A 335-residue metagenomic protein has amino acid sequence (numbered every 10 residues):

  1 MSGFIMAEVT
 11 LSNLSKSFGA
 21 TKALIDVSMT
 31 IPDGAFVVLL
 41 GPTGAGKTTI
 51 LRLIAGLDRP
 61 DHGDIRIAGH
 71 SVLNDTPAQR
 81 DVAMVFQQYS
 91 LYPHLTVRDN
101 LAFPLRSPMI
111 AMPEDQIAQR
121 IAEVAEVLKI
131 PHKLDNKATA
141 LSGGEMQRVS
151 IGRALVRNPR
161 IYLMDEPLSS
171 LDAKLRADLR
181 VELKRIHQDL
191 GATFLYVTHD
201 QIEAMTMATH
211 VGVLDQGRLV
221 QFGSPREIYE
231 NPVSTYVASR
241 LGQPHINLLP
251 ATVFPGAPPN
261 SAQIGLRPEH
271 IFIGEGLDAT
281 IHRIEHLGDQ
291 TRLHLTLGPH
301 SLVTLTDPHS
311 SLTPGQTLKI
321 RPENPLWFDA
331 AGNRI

Functional and structural regions predicted by a protein language model:
L40-P42: The feature captures the beta-strand-to-loop junction immediately N-terminal to the Walker
T48-L51, V149: ABC ATPase nucleotide-binding domain helices that frame the ATP-binding cleft
A55: Helix-to-loop junction immediately C-terminal to a conserved catalytic motif
D61-D64, Q216: Conserved coupling/switch loops of ABC nucleotide-binding domains, chiefly the family-specific signature
G63-S71: Conserved ABC transporter NBD signature motif
R80-A83, Q87, L91-V233: ABC ATPase nucleotide-binding domains
P244, G256-I335: Non-catalytic connector elements of ABC transporters
